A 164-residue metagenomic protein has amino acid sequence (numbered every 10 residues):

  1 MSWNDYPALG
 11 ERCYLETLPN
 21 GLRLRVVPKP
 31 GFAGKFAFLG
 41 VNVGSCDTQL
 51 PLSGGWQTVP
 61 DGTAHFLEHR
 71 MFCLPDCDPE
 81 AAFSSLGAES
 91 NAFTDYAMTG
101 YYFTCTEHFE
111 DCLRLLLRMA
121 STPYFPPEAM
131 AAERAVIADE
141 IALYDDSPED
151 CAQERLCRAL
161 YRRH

Functional and structural regions predicted by a protein language model:
S2-L15, R158-H164: Histidine-acidic residue clusters that define the catalytic metal-binding segment of zinc metallopeptidase domains
E11, G34, Y96-M98: Extracytoplasmic
E11, L15-G21, V59-P60: Glycine/alanine-rich phosphate-binding loops at beta-alpha junctions
L22, V26-F32, F36-S45: His/Glu-based metal-binding/catalytic segments typifying zinc-dependent metallopeptidases
F38-C112: M16/MPP (pitrilysin/insulinase) zinc-metallopeptidase core fold and M16-derived inactive scaffolds
L74-P75, F103-V136: M16/insulysin-pitrilysin zinc metalloprotease superfamily fold
Y144-H164: Scaffold signal of the M16-like zinc-metallopeptidase fold and its non-catalytic homologs
